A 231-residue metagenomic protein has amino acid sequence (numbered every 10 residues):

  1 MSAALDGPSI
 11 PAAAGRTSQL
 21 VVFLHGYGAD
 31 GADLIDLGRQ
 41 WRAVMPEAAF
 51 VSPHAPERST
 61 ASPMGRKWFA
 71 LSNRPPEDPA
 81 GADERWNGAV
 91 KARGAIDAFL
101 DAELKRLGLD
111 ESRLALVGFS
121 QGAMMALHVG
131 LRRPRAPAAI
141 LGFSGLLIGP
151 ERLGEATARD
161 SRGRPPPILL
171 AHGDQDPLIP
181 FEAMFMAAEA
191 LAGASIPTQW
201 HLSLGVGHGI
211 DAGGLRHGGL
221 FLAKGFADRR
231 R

Functional and structural regions predicted by a protein language model:
S2-R113: Serine-hydrolase catalytic machinery in alpha/beta-hydrolase-like enzymes
S18, E111-S112, G163-I168, A194-P197: Short, proline-enriched alpha-helix->beta-strand connector loops that line the catalytic pocket of alpha/beta-hydrolase
G31-A32, E151, D211: Short N-terminal helix/helix-N-cap motif within the alpha/beta-hydrolase-1
P53-H54, V117, L141-S144, A171 (+1 more regions): Alpha/beta-hydrolase-fold catalytic nucleophile elbow
L104, S112-G163: Primarily recognizes the serine-hydrolase "nucleophile elbow" in alpha/beta-hydrolase and SGNH/GDSL folds
L169-H172, D176: Short beta-strand/loop motif that positions the catalytic acidic residue of the alpha/beta-hydrolase fold
E182-R231: C-terminal catalytic histidine-bearing segment of alpha/beta-hydrolase fold enzymes
